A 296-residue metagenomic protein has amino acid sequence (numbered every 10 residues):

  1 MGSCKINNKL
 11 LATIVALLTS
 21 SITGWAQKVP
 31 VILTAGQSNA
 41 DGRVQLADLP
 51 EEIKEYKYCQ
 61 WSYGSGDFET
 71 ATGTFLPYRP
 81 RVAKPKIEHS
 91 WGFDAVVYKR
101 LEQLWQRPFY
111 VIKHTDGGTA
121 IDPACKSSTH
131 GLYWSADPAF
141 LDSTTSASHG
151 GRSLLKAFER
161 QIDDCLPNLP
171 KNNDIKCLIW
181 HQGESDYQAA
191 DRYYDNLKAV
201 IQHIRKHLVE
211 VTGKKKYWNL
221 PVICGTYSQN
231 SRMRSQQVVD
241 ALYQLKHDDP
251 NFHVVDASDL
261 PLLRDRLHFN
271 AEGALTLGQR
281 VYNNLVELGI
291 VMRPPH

Functional and structural regions predicted by a protein language model:
M1-G2, L18-T19, G36: Intrinsically disordered, low-complexity segments
G2-A12: Bacterial N-terminal signal peptides that target proteins for export
A12-S21: Bacterial N-terminal signal peptides
I22-A26: Sec/Tat signal peptide C-region and signal peptidase I cleavage site
Q27-H296: Cell-envelope and extracellular/periplasmic
